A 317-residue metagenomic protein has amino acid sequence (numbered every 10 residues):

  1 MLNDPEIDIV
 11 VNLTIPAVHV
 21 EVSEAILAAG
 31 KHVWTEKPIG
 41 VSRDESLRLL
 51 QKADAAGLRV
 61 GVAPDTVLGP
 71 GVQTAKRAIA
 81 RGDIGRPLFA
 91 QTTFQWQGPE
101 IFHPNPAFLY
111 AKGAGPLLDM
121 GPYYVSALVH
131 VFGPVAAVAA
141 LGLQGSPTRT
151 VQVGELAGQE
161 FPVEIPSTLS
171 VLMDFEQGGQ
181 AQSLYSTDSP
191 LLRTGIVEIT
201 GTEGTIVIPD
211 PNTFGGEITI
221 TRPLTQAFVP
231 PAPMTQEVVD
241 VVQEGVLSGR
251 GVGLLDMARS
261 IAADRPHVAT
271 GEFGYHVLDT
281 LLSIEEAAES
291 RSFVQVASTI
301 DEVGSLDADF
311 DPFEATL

Functional and structural regions predicted by a protein language model:
M1-I7: A structured beta-alpha segment of the ubiquitous adenosine-cofactor-binding alpha/beta core
E6, T14-I15, Y185: Short glycine-/small-residue-rich Rossmann-like dinucleotide-binding loops
D8-I9, F89: Short, Asp-centered acidic motifs that coordinate Mg2+ and/or phosphate in catalytic or ligand-binding sites
I9, I15-V67, G82: Beta-strand-loop-alpha-helix segment that lines the small-molecule cofactor/substrate pocket of alpha/beta enzymes
T66-P162, R291: Predominantly a Rossmann-like dinucleotide-binding segment in NAD(P)-dependent oxidoreductases
S126-E217, G251-H267, L281-I284, T299-L317: Contiguous beta-strand/loop segments that form the cofactor/metal-binding neighborhood of enzyme cores
V239, S260-V277: Glycine- and charged-residue-rich phosphate/anionic-cofactor binding loop of Rossmann-like
V242-L254: Active-site loop of classical SDR/Rossmann-like NAD(P)-dependent oxidoreductases, centered on the catalytic Tyr-X3-Lys
